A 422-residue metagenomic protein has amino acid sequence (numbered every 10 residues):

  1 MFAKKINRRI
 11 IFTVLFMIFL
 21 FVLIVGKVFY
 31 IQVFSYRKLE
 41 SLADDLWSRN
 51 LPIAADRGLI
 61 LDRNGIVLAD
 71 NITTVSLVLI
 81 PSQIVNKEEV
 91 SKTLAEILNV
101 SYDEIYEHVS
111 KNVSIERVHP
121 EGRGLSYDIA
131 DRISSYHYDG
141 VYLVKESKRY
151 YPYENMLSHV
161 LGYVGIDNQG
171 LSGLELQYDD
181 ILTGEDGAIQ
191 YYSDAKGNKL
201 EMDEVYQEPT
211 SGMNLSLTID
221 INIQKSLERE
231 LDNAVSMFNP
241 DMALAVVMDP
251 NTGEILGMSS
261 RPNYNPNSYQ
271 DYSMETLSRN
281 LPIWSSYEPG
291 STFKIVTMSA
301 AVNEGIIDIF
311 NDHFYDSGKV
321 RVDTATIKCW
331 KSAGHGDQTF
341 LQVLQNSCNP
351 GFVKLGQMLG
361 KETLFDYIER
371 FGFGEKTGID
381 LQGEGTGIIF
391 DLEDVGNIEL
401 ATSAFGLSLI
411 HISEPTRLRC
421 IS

Functional and structural regions predicted by a protein language model:
K4-K38: Hydrophobic alpha-helical transmembrane signal-anchor segments
W47-R49, V75-Q83, S91, I115-G122 (+7 more regions): Second-shell loop/turn segments in exported
P52-D56, D186, N239-M242: Short, small/polar residue-rich loop motifs at catalytic or cofactor-binding pockets
A55, N71-S76, S82, G257-N263: Short beta->alpha transition motifs characteristic of CBS
A69, D194-E204, A245, P250-S291 (+1 more regions): Beta-lactam-recognizing serine transpeptidase/beta-lactamase-like catalytic domain environment
E89-E96, S110-G212, T402, G406: Small/polar-residue-rich segments within soluble enzyme cores
L200-A243: Conserved, well-ordered alpha-helix/loop/beta-strand core segments that scaffold catalytic motifs
E414-S422: Positively charged, low-complexity/disordered segments
